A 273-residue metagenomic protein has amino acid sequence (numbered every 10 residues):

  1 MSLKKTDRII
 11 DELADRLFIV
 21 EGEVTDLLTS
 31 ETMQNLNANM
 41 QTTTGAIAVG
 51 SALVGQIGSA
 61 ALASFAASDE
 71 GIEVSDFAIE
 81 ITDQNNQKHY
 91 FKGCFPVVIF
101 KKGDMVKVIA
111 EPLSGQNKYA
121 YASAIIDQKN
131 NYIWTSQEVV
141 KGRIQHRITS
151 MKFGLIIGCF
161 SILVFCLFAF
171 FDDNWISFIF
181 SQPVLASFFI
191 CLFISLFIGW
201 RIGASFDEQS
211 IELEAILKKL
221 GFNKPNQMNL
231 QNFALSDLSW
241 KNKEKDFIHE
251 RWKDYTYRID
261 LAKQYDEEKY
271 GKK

Functional and structural regions predicted by a protein language model:
L3-E70, M105-K107, G142-I144: Structural detector for short beta-strands of small beta-barrel domains
V20, Q87-K92: Short beta-strand segments
D69-F77: Short, contiguous, well-structured surface segments enriched in hydrophobic/aromatic residues
D76-Q87: Short, basic/aromatic beta-hairpin or loop at an interaction surface
C94-V108: Short nucleic-acid-contacting surface segments enriched for D/E, G, S/T with interspersed K/R
E111-G154: OB-fold/S1-family single-stranded nucleic acid-binding modules
K141-M228: Alpha-helical transmembrane spans
L217-K273: Charged, low-complexity cytosol-facing tails and large interhelical loops of integral membrane proteins
